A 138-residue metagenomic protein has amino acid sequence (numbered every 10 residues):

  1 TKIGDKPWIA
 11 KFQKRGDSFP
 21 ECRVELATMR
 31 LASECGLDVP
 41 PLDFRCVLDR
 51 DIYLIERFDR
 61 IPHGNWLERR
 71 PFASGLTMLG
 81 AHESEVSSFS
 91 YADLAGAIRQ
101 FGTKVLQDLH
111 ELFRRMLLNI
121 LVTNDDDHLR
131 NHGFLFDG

Functional and structural regions predicted by a protein language model:
T1-S88: Conserved ATP-binding subdomain of kinase catalytic cores across diverse folds
F19-L31, S90-G138: Conserved kinase catalytic-core segment
